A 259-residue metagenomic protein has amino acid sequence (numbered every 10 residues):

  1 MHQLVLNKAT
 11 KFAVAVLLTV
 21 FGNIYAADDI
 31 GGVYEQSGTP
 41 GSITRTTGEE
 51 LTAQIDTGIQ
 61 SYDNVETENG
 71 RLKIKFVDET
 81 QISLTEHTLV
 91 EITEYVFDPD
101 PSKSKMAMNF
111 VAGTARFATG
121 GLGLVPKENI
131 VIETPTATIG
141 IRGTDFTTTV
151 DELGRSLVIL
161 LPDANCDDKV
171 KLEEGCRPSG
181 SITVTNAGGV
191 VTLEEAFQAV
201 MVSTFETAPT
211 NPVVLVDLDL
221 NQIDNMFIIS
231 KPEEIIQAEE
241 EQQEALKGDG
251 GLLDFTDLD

Functional and structural regions predicted by a protein language model:
M1-D29, E50-Q54, E68, T85 (+3 more regions): C-terminal interaction modules
A27-R45: Short N-terminal segments immediately surrounding and downstream of signal-peptide cleavage
I43-G48, F76, G120-G123: Flexible, membrane-facing loop/turn or short amphipathic-helix motifs that contact lipid bilayers or gate lipid-binding
T46-G48, V77-E79, T136, G188: Glycine-centered tight beta-turn/hairpin loop motif at sheet-sheet or coil-to-beta transitions
T46-Y62, E66-R71: N-terminal post-signal-peptidase region of extra-cytosolic proteins
A53, I59-S61, D78, P126 (+1 more regions): Short, solvent-exposed loop/turn positions at domain surfaces that link secondary-structure elements or cap domain
V65-I74, S83-A137, G180: Short, small-residue-rich packing micro-motifs
